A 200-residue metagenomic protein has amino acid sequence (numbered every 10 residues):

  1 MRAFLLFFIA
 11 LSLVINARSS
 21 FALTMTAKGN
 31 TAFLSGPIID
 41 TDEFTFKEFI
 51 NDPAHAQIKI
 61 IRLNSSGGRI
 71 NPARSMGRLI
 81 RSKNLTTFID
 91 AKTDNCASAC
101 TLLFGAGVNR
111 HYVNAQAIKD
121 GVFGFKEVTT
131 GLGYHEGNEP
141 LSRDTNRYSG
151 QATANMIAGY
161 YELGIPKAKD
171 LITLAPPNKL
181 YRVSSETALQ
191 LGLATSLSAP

Functional and structural regions predicted by a protein language model:
M1-F4: Positively charged n-region of N-terminal signal peptides that target proteins for export
L6-V14: Bacterial N-terminal signal peptides
F21-T45: STAS-typified acidic loop motif
L34, I61, F104, A188: Terminal peptide-recognition signature
Q57-P72, T86-N95: Short, glycine-/small-residue-enriched flexible loop/hinge segments at domain edges that mediate gating
I60, K126-P200: Charged, glycine-interspersed solvent-exposed loop segments at helix/strand-loop junctions that cap or gate access
N71-G77, R81: Membrane-embedded segments
R81, L85-Y134: Glycine-rich beta-to-alpha active-site loop
